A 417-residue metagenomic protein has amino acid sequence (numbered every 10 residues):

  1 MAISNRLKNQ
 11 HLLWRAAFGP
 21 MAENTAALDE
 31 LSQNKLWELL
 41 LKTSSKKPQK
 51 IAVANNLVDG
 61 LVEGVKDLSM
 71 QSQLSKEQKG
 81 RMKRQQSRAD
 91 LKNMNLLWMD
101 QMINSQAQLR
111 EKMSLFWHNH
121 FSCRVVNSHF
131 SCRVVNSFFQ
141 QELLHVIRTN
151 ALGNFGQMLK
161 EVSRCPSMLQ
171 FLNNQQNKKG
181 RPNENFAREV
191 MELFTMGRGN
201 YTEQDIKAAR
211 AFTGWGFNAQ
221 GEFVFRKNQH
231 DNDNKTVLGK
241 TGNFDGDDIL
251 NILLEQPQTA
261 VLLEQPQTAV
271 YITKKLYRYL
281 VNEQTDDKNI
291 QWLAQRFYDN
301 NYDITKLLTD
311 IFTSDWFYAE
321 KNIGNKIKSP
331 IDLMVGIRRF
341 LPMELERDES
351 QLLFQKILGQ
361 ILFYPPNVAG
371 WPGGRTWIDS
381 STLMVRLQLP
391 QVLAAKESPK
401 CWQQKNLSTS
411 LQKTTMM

Functional and structural regions predicted by a protein language model:
A2-K50, R164-M168, N177, E192 (+2 more regions): Cell-wall polysaccharide-cleaving catalytic domain and substrate-binding groove, primarily in peptidoglycan/chitin
A2-R6, Q10-N24, A260-V261, T273-N300 (+1 more regions): Flexible, low-complexity segments enriched for small/polar residues
L7-R15, Q86, R181-N185, R226: Short, compositionally biased low-complexity segments
A22-H129, R133-R148: N-terminal accessory alpha/beta regions
E23, N104-Q108, N173-N177, N228-H230 (+3 more regions): Short capping/connector residues at structural and topological boundaries
A26-K35, F223-V224, Q351-K356: Short linear loop/turn motifs
L74-E77, M94, N127, C132 (+2 more regions): Active-site substrate-binding loop specific to GH73 endo-beta-N-acetylglucosaminidase modules in bacterial autolysins
